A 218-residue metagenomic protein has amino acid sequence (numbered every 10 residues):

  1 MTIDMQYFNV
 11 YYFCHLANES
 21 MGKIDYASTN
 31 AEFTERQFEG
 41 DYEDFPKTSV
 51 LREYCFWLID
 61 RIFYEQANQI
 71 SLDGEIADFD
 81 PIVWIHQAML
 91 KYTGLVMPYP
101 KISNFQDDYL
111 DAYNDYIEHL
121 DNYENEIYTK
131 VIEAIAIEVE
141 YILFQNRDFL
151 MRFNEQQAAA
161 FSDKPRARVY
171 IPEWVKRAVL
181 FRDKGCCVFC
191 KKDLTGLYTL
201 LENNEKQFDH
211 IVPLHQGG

Functional and structural regions predicted by a protein language model:
M1-D163: Extended charged
Y141-T195: Short, charged surface segments at domain edges that flank catalytic/cofactor-binding sites
K192-G218: Histidine-centered nuclease catalytic patch
